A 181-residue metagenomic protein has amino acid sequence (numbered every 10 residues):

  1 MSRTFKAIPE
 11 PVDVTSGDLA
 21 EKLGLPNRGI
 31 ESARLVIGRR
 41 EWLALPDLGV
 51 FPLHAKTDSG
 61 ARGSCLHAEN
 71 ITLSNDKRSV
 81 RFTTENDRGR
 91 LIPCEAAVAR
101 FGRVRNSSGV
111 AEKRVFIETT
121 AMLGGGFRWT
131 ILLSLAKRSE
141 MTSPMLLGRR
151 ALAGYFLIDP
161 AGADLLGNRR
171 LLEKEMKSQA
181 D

Functional and structural regions predicted by a protein language model:
S2-D181: Pepsin/retropepsin-fold aspartyl endopeptidases
